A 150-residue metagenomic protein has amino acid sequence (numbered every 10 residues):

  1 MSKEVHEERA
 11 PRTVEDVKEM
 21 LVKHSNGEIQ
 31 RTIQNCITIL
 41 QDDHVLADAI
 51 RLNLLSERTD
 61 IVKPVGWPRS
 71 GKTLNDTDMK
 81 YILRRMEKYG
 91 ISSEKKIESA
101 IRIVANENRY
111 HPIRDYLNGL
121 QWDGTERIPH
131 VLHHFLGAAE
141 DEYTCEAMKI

Functional and structural regions predicted by a protein language model:
S2-D123: Intein modules and their embedded homing endonuclease domains
V104-I150: P-loop NTPase catalytic core of nucleic-acid-dependent motor ATPases
